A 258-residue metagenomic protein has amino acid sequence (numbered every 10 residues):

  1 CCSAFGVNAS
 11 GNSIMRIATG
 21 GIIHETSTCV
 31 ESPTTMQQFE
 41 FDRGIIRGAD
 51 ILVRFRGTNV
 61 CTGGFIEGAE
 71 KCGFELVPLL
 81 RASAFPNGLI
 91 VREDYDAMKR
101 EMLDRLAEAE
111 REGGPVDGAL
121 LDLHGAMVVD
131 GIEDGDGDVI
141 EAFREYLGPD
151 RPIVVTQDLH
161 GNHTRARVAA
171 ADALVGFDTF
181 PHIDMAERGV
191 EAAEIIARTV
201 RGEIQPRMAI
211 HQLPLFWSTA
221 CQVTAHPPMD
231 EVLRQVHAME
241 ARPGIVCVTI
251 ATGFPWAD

Functional and structural regions predicted by a protein language model:
C1-C2: Cysteine-centered motifs
A9-G11: Intrinsically disordered, low-complexity segments enriched in serine/threonine/proline/glycine and often basic
M15-K71: N-terminal amphipathic/basic leader segments beginning at the initiator methionine
A18, I22-E25, I90-K99, A109-R201: Active-site histidine-anchored catalytic micro-motif
C61, E67-G68, R201-D258: Accessory alpha-helical/coil subdomains and C-terminal extensions that flank or cap enzyme catalytic cores
T62, I66-L106: Low-complexity, highly charged intrinsically disordered N-terminal segments that act as targeting/localization
C72, R105, A109-E112, Y146 (+3 more regions): Change "in soluble alpha/beta enzymes" to "in soluble alpha/beta proteins
